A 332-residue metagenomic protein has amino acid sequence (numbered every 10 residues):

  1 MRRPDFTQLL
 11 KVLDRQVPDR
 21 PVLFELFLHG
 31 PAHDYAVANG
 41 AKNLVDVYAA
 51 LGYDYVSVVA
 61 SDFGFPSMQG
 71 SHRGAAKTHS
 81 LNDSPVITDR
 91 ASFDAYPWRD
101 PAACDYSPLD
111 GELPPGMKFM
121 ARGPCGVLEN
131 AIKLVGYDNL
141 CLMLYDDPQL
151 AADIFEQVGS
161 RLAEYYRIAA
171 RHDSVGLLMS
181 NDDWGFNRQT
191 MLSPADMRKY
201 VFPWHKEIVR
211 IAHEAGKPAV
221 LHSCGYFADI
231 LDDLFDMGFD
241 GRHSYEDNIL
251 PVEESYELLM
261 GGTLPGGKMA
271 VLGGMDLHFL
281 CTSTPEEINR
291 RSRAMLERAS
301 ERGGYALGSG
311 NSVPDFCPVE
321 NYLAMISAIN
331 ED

Functional and structural regions predicted by a protein language model:
M1-N43, A76-H79, S92-D332: Active-site loop segments of alpha/beta catalytic cores
A41-D62, I168-D173: Catalytic domains of carbohydrate-active enzymes, especially glycoside hydrolases
G52-S57, N82-F93: N-terminal substrate-binding region of glycoside hydrolase catalytic domains
G70-H72: An N-terminal assembly and electron-transfer interface module characteristic of large anaerobic redox and radical
